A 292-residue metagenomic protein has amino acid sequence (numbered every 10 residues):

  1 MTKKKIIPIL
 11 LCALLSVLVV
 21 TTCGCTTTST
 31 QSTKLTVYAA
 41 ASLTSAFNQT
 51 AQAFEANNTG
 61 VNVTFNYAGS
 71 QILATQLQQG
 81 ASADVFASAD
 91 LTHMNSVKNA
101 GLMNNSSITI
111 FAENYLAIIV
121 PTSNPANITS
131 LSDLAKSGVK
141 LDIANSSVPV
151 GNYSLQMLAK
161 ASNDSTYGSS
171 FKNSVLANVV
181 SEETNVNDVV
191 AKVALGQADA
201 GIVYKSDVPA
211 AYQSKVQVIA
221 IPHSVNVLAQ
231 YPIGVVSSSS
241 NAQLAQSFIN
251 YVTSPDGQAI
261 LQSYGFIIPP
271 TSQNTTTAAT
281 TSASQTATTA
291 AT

Functional and structural regions predicted by a protein language model:
M1-K3: N-terminal secretory signal peptides that target proteins for export/translocation
K5-T27: Sec-dependent N-terminal signal peptides of Gram-positive bacterial secreted proteins and lipoproteins
C25-N57, N62-N66, Q71, T75-Q79 (+4 more regions): Exported/periplasmic ABC-transporter solute-binding proteins
A83-S88: Periplasmic-binding protein-like
A100-S107: A short, gly/pro- and small-residue-rich
